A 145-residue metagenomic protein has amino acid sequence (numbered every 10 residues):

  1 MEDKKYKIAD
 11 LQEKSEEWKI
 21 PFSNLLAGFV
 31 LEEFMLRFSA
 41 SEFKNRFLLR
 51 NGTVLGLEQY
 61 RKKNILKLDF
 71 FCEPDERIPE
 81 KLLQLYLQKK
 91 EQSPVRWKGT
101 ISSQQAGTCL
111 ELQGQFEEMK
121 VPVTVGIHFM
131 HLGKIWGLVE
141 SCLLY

Functional and structural regions predicted by a protein language model:
M1-Y145: Compositionally biased terminal segments of proteins
